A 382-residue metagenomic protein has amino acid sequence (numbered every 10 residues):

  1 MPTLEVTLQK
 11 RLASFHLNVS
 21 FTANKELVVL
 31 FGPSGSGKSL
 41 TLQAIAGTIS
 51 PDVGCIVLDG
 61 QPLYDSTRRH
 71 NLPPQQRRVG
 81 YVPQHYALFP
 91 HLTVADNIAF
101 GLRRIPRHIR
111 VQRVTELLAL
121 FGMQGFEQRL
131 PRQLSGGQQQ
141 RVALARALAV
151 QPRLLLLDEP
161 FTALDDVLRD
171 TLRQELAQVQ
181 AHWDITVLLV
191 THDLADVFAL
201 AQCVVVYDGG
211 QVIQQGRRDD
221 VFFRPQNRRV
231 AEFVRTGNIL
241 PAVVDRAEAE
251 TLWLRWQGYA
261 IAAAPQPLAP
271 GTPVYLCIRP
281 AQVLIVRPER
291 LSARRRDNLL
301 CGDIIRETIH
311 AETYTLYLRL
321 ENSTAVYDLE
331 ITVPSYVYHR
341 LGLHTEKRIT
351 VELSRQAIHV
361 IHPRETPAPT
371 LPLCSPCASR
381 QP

Functional and structural regions predicted by a protein language model:
V6-L27, F31-L40, A44-S50, A247-P382: Non-catalytic connector elements of ABC transporters
I49-S50, V57, R103, A181: A position-specific signal in ABC ATPase nucleotide-binding domains
G54-S66: Conserved ABC transporter NBD signature motif
R78-G80, Q84, L88-R229: ABC ATPase nucleotide-binding domains
F223-W253, C277: C-terminal boundary and immediately downstream tail of ABC-type ATPase nucleotide-binding domains
